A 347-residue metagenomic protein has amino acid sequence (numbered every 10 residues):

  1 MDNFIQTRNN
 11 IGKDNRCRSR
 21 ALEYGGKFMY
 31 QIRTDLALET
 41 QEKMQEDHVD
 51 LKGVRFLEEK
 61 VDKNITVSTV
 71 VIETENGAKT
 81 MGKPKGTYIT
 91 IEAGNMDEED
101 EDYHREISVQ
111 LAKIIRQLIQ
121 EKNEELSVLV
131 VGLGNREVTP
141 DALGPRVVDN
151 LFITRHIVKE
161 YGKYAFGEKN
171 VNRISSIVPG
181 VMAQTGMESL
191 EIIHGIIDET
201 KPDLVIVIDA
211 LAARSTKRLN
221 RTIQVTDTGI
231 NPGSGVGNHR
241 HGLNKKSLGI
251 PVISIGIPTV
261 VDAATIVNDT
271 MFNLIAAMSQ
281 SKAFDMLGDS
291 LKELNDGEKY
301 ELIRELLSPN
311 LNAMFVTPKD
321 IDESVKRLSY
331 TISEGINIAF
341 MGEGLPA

Functional and structural regions predicted by a protein language model:
G25-P84: N-terminal amphipathic/basic leader segments beginning at the initiator methionine
N76-E121: An N-terminal, well-structured beta->alpha segment
T90-G94, S127-V138, S176-G180: Short glycine-rich or small-residue beta-strand-to-loop segments that form or flank ligand, phosphate, metal/Fe-S
N135-N172, S176: Glycine-rich phosphate/diphosphate-binding loop of Rossmann-like nucleotide-binding domains
G167-I196: A structural-propensity feature for long, helix-poor, extended segments
I177-V178, V207-A347: A structural signal for small-residue-enriched, beta-sheet-centric alpha/beta enzyme cores and oligomeric scaffold folds
